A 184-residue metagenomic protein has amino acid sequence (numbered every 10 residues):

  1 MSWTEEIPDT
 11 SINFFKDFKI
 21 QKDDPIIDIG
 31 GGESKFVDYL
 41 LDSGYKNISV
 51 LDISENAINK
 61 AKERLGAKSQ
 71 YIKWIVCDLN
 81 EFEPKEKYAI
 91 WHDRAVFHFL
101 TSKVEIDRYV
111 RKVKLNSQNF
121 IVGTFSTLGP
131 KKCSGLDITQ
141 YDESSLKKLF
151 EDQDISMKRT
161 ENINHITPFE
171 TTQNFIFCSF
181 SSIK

Functional and structural regions predicted by a protein language model:
M1-E86, L100-K184: Class I (Rossmann-like) S-adenosyl-L-methionine-dependent methyltransferase catalytic domain, capturing the SAM-binding
A89: Metal-dependent phosphodiesterase/nuclease catalytic metal-binding core
H92: A conserved beta-strand element that flanks and buttresses the S-adenosyl-L-methionine
A95-F99: Short catalytic micro-motifs in class I SAM-dependent methyltransferases
